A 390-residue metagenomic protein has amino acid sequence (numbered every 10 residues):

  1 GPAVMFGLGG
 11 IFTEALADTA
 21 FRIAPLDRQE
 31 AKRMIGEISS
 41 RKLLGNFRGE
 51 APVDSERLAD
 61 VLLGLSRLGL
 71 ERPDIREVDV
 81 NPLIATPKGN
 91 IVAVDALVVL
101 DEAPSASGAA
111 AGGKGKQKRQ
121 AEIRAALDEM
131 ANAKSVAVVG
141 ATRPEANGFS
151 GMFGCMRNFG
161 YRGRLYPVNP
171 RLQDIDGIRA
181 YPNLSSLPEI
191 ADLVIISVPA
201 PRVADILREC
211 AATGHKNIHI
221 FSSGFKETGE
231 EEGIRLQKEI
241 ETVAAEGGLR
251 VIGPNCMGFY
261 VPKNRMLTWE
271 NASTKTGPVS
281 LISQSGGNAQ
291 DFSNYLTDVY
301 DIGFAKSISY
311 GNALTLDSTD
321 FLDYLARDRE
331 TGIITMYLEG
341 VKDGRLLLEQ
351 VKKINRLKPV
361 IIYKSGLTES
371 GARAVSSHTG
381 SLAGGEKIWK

Functional and structural regions predicted by a protein language model:
G1-K390: Catalytic-core regions of core metabolic enzymes, especially those transforming organic acids/acyl-group intermediates
